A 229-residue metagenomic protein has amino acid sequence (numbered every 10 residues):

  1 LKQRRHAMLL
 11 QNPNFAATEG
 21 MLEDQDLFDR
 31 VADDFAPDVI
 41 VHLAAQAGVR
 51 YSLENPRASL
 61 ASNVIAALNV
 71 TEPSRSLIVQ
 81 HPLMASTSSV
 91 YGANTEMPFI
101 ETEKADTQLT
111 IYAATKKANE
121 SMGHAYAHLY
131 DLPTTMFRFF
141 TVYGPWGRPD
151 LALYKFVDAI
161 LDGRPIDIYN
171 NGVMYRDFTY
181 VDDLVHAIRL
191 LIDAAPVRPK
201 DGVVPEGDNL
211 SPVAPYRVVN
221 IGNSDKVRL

Functional and structural regions predicted by a protein language model:
L1-V142, V185, L191-I192: N-terminal Rossmann-like NAD(P)+-binding domain of SDR-like oxidoreductases, especially those catalyzing
M97-P98, P149-V157: A glycine/serine/threonine-rich, flexible loop-to-helix segment that serves as the NAD(P) cofactor-binding "lid"
T102-K104, R138-F140, Y169-M174, P205 (+1 more regions): Short linear capping/connector segments at secondary-structure termini
L109-Y112, F140-D150, N170-D182, N223-D225: Glycine-rich "substrate-gating" loop/helix at the edge of Rossmann-like oxidoreductase active sites
H128, Y154-D167, R176-V219: Alpha-helical substrate-binding/gating segment
A152, R228-L229: PAPS/PAP-binding and catalytic site of the sulfotransferase fold
V218, D225-K226: Conserved sequence/structural motifs within the catalytic ATP-binding
